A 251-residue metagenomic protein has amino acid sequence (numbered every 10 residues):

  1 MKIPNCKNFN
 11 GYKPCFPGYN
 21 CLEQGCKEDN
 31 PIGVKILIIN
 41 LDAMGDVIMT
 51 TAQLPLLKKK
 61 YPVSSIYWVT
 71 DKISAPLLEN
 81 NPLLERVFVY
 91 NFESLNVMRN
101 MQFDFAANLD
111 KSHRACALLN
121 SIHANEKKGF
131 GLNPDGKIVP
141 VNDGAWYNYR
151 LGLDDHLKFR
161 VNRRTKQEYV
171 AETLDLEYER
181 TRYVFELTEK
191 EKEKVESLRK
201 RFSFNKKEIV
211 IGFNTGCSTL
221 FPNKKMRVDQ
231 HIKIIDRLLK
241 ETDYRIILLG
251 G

Functional and structural regions predicted by a protein language model:
M1-G251: Catalytic machinery of carbohydrate-active enzymes, primarily nucleotide-sugar-dependent glycosyltransferases
